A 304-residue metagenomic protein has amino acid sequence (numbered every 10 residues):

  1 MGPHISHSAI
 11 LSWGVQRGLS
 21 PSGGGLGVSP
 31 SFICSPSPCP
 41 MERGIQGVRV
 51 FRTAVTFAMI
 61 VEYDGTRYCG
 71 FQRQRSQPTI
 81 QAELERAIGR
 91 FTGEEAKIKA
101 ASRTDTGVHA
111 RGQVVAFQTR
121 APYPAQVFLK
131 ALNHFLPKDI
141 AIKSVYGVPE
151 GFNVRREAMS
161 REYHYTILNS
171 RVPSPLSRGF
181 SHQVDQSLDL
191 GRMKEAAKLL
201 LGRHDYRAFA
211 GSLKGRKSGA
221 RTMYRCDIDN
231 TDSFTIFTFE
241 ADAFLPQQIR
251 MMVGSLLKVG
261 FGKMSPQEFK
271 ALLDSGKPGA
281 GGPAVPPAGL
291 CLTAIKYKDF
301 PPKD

Functional and structural regions predicted by a protein language model:
M1-P36, P40-V50: Short, low-complexity intrinsically disordered segments enriched in small and basic residues
F51-D304: Structured-RNA-binding interfaces characteristic of tRNA pseudouridine synthases
